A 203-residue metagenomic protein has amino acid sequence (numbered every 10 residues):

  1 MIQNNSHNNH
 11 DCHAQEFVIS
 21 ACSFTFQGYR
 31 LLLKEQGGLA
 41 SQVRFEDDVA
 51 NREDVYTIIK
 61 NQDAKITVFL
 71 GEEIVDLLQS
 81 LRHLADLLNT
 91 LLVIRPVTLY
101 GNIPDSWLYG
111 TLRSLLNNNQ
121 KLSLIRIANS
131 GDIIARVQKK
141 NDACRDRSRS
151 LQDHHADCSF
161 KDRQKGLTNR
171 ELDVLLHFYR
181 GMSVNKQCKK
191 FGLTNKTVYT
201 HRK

Functional and structural regions predicted by a protein language model:
M1-Q152: N-terminal regulatory/sensing modules of transcriptional regulators
C12, E16, Q120, D157-K161 (+2 more regions): A near-ubiquitous, low-amplitude feature marking generic local secondary-structure context
S148-L176: Regulatory hinge/linker segments at domain boundaries that couple sensory/effector modules to output domains
S183-K203: Recognition helix of helix-turn-helix DNA-binding domains
